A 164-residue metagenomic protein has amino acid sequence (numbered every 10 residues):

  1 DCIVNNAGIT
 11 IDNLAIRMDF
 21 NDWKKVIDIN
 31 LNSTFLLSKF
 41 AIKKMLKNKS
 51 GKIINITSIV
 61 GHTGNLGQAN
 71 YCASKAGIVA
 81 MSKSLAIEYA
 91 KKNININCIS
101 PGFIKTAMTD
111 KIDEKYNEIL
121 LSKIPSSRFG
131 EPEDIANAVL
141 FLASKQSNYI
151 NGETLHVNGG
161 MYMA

Functional and structural regions predicted by a protein language model:
L14-A15, D22-I27, T109, L120: Substrate-binding pocket helix/loop in short-chain dehydrogenase/reductase
I16, T63-A69, K91-K92, S127 (+1 more regions): Active-site loop immediately N-terminal to the catalytic Tyr-X3-Lys motif of short-chain dehydrogenase/reductase
S38, S74, S82: Active-site helix of classical SDR
K43, I87-K91, N148: Alpha-helical segment proximal to the catalytic Tyr-Lys
S58: Residue(s) in the substrate-gating loop at a strand-loop-helix junction that position the organic substrate next
A90, N95, I150-G152, N158: Short, small/polar-rich loop/turn modules that mediate ligand/substrate recognition or access, typified
I124-I135, Q146: A conserved structural motif in NAD(P)-dependent oxidoreductases
